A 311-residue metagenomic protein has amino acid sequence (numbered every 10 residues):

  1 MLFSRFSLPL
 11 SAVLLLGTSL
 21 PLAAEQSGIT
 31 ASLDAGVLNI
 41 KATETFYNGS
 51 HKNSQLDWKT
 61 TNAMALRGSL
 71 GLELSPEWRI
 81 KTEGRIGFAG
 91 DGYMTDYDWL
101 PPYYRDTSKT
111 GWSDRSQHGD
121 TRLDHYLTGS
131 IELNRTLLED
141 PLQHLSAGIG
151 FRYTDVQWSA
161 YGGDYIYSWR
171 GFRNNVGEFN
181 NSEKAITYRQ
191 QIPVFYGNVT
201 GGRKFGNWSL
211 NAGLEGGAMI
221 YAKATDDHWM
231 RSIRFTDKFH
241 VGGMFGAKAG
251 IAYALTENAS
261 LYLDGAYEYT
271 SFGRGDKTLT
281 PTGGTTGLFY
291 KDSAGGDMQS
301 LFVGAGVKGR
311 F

Functional and structural regions predicted by a protein language model:
M1-I29, F311: Cleavable N-terminal export/targeting peptides
L22-L38, T43-F46, D57-S75, K81 (+4 more regions): Secretion/assembly modules of Gram-negative surface proteins
I29-N39, T82-F88, A147-D155, A212-A218 (+2 more regions): Transmembrane beta-barrel strands of outer-membrane/channel proteins
I40-A63, F88-T128, T154-I192, A218-K248 (+1 more regions): Extracellular/periplasm-exposed beta-strand and loop segments of Gram-negative cell-envelope proteins, dominated by
L66-L72, G129-R135, I149-Y153, G197-R203 (+4 more regions): Residues on the lipid-exposed face of transmembrane beta-strands in outer-membrane beta-barrel proteins
E77-T82, D140-L145, N207-L210, N258-L261: Repeated loop/turn-to-beta-strand initiation elements of outer-membrane beta-barrel proteins
L127-G129, L145, F195, L210 (+3 more regions): Hydrophobic core residues within well-ordered beta-strands of beta-rich domains
L142, Q190-Y196, R203-N211, G242-M244: Short gly/pro-enriched beta-turn/loop segments at secondary-structure junctions
